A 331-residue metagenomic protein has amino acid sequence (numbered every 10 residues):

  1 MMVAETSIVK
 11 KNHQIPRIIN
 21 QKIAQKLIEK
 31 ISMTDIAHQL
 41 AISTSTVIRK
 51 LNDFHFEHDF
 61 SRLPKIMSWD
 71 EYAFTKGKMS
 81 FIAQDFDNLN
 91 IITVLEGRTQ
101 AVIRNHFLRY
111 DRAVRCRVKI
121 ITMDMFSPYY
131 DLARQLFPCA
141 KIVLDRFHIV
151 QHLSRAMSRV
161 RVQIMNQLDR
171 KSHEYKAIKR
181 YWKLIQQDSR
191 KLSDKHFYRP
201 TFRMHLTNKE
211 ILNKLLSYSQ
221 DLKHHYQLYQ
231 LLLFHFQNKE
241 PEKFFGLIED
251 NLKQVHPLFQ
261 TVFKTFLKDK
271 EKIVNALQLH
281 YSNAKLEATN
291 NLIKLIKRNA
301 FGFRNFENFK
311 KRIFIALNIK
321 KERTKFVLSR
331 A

Functional and structural regions predicted by a protein language model:
M1-M67, Y72-K78, R115-V118, T122 (+1 more regions): Short, positively charged, Gly/Tyr-enriched micro-motifs that form contact patches at catalytic or ligand/partner
V3-S7, Q84-N90: Gly-rich Lys/Arg/Thr-decorated short loops/hinges at beta-loop-alpha junctions or inter-strand turns that position
N12-Q14, I92-V114, I120: Active-site beta-loop-alpha junctions of metal-dependent nucleic acid enzymes, especially the RNase H-like/DDE
I28, S32, A41, N52 (+6 more regions): Non-catalytic alpha-helical coupling and interface elements of nucleotide-dependent molecular machines and regulators
D35, T44, I91, A140-K141: Secondary-structure boundary/capping signal
L51, K76-G77, F81, D87 (+4 more regions): Acidic/histidine-rich catalytic cores and adjacent linkers of DNA breakage/strand-transfer/modification proteins
I149-R170: Short alpha-helix plus adjacent loop in nuclease-associated cores
